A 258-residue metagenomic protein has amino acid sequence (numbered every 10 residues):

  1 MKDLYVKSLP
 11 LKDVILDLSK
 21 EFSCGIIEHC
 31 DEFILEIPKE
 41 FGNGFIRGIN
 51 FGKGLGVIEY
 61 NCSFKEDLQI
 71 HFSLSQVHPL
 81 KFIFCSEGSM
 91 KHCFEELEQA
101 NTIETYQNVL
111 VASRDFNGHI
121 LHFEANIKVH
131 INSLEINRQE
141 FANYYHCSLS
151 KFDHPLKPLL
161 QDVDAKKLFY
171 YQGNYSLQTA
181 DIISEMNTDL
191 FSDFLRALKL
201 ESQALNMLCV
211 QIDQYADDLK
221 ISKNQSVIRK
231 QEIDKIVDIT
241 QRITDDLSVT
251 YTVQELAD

Functional and structural regions predicted by a protein language model:
M1-H78: N-terminal low-complexity or simple alpha-helical regulatory segments that function as activation/interaction modules
K2-V6, C93, E98-V237: Alpha-helical bundle regulatory/interaction domains
I49-N50, H71-Q76, I83-F84, K91-H92 (+1 more regions): Short, charge-rich binding segments
N61-C62, Q76-H92, S133-R138: Short, conserved beta-strand element in jelly-roll/cupin
K220, Y251-T252: Extended hydrophobic-aromatic, low-complexity segments
D238, R242-D245: Outer-membrane beta-barrel porins/channels
I243, E255-D258: Append "Primarily bacterial transcriptional regulators
D246-T250: Short helix/strand-capping hinge loops at secondary-structure junctions that flank key functional elements
